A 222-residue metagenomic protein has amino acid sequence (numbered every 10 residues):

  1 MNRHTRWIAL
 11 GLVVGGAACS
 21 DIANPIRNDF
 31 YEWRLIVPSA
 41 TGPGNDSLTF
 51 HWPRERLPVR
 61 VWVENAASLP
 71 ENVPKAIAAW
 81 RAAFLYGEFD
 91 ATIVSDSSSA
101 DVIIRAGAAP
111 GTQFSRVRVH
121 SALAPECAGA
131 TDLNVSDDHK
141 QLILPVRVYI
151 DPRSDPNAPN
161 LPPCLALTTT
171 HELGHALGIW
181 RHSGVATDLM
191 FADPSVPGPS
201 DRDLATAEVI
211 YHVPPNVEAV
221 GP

Functional and structural regions predicted by a protein language model:
M1-A17: Sec-dependent bacterial lipoprotein signal peptides
L12-V13, H120, L204: Residue-level signal for mature regions of secreted extracellular proteins and peptides
C19-R27, A130-C164, W180-P222: Metalloprotease/metallohydrolase-associated module, dominated by Zn2+-dependent proteases
C19-S68, A82, A130-K140, V217-G221: Disordered inhibitory propeptide/activation segment of secreted metzincin zinc metalloprotease zymogens, centered on
P58-R60, E88-D90, I103, L189 (+1 more regions): Residues at or immediately flanking beta-strands
V61, W80, H171-G174, M190 (+1 more regions): Divalent metal-coordination and catalytic microenvironments
S68-N72, P199: Secondary-structure boundary/capping motif
E71-A176, W180-S183: Metzincin-family zinc-dependent endopeptidase catalytic domain
